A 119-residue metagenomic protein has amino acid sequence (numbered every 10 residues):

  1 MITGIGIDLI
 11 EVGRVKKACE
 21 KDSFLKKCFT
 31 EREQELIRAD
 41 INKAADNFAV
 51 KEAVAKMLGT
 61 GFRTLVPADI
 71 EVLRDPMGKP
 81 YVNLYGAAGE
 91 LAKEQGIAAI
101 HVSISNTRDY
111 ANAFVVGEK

Functional and structural regions predicted by a protein language model:
M1-K119: Core catalytic alpha/beta fold that binds nucleotide/phospho-ligands
